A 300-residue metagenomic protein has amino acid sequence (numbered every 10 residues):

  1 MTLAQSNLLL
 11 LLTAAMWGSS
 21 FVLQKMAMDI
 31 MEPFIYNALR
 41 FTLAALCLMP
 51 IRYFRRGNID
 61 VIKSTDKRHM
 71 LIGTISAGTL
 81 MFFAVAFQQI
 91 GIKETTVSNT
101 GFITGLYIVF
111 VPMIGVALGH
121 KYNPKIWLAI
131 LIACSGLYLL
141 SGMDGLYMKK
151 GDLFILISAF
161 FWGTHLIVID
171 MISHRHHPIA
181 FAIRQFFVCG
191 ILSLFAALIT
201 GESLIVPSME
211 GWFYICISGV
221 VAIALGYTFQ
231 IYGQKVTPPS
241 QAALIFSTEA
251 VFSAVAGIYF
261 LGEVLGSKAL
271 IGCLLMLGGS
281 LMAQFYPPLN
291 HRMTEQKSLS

Functional and structural regions predicted by a protein language model:
M1-I35, F87, D144-M171, E295-S300: Glycine-/small-residue-enriched transmembrane alpha-helix faces in small-molecule transporters and effluxers
Q5-A15, I59-F87, K150-S158, A197 (+2 more regions): Loop-to-transmembrane-helix transition segments
A14, N37-L39, T100-L106, I169-G190 (+1 more regions): Helix-helix packing/entry segments at the starts of transmembrane helices
A15-L46, I62, T96-N99, T164-V188 (+1 more regions): Juxtamembrane helix-loop-helix junctions in multi-pass membrane proteins
G18, V22, G78, F82 (+8 more regions): Hydrophobic/small/kink-forming positions within alpha-helical transmembrane segments of polytopic membrane proteins
S20-F21, M49-T100, T104, L139 (+1 more regions): Specific transmembrane alpha-helical segments of multi-pass solute transporters/efflux pumps, especially DMT/EamA
F41, M49-G57, G211-F213, S247-S300: C-terminal-most transmembrane helix of multi-pass membrane proteins
L48, Y122-G142, W162, S193 (+1 more regions): Hydrophobic transmembrane alpha-helices of multi-pass small-molecule transport proteins
